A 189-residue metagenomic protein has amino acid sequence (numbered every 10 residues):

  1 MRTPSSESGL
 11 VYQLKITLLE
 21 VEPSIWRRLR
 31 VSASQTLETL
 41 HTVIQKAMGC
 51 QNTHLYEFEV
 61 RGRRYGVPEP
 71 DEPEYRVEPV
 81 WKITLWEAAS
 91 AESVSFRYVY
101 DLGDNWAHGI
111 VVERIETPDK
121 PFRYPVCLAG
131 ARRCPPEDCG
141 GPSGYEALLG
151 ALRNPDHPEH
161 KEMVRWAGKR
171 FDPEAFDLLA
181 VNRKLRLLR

Functional and structural regions predicted by a protein language model:
M1-R189: Short linear regulatory motifs enriched in tryptophan with gly/pro/ser
